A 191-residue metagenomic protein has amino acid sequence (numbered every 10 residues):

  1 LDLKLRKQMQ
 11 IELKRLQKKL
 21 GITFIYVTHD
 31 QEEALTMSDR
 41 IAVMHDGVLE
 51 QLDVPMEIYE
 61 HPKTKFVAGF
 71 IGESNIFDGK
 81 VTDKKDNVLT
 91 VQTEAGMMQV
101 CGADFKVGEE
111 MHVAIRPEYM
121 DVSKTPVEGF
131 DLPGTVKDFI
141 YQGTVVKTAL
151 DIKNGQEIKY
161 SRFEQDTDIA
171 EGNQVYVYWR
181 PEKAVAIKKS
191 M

Functional and structural regions predicted by a protein language model:
L1-F66: ABC ATPase nucleotide-binding domains
Q8, H61, F70, S123 (+1 more regions): Residues that scaffold the ATP/ADP-binding catalytic core of kinase and kinase-like folds
K14, M56-Y59, A68, H112 (+2 more regions): Solvent-exposed, non-membrane alpha-helical residues enriched in polar/charged side chains
D30, V43, A68, N75 (+2 more regions): Short glycine- and Lys/Arg-enriched binding-loop motifs that mark or flank ligand-binding interfaces
V54-V88: ABC transporter nucleotide-binding domain
S74, K84-M191: Non-catalytic connector elements of ABC transporters
